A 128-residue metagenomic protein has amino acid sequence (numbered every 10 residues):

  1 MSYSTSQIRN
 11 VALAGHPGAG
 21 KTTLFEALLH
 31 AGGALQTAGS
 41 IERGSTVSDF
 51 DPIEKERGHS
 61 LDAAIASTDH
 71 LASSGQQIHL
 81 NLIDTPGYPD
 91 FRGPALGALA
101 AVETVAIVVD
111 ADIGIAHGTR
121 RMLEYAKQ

Functional and structural regions predicted by a protein language model:
M1-L96, A100-A101, V105-V109, I113-I115: P-loop NTPase switch module centered on the Walker A-proximal segment
G114-Q128: Amphipathic helical hotspot of TIR/SEFIR-family domains
